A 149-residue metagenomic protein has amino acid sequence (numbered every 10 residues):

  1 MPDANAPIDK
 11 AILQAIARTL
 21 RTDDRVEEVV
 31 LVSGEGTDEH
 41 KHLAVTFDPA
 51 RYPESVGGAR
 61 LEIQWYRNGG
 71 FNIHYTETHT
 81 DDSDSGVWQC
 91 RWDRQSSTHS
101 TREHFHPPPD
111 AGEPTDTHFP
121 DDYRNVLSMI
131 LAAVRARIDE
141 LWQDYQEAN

Functional and structural regions predicted by a protein language model:
M1-R60, Y66-N68, E147: Negatively charged, low-complexity tracts enriched in Asp/Glu with abundant Ser/Thr
V32, G36, E77-H79, F105-P108 (+1 more regions): Generic preference for flexible, low-structure residues
I63-Q64, D82: A general structural signal for short secondary-structure junctions and capping/turn motifs
N72-N125: An exposed acidic His-Trp-rich patch
A111-E147: Well-ordered alpha/beta subsegment
